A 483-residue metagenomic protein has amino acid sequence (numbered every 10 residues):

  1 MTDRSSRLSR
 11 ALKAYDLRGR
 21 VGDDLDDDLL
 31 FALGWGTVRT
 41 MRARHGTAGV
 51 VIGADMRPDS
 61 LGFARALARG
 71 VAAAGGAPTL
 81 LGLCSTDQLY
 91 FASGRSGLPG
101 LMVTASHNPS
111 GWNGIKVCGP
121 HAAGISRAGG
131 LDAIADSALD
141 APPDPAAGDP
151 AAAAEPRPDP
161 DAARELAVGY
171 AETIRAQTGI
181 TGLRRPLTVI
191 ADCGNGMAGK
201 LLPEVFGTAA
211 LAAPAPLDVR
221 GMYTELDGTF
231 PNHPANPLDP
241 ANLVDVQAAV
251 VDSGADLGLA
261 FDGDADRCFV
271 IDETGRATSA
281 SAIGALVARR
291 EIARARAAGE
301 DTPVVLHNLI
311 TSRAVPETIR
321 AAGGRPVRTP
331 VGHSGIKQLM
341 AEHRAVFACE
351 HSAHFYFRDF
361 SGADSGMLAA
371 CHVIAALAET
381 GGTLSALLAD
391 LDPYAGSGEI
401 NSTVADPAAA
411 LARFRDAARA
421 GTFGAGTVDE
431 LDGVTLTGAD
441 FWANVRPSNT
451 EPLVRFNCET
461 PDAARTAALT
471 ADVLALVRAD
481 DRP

Functional and structural regions predicted by a protein language model:
M1-L67, A73-A74, A163-P186: An N-terminal, well-structured beta->alpha segment
R39, G49-W112, E204-I271: N-terminal small/polar loop signature for handling phosphorylated ligands or for N-terminal nucleophile
G46-D55, T188-I190, P303-L309, V346: Short glycine-rich phosphate-binding loop at a beta-alpha junction
G111-D140, I271-V287, F360-C371, L377: A short, gly/pro- and small-residue-rich
N113-S253: Gly/Ser/Thr-enriched, mixed-charge loops and adjacent short helices that form phosphate/oxyanion-binding elements
G129-E172, A176, E273-H351, F355-F357: Proline/glycine-rich low-complexity loops and linkers
L257, A297-P483: Phosphate-binding and adjacent anionic-ligand microenvironments
